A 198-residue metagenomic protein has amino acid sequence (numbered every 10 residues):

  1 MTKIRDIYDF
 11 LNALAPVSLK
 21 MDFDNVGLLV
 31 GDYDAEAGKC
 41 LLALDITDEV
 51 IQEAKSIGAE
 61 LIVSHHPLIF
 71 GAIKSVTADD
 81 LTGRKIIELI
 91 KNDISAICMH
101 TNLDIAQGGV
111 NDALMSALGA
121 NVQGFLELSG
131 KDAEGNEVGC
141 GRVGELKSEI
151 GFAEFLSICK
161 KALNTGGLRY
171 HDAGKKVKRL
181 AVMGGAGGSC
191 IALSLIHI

Functional and structural regions predicted by a protein language model:
M1-I196: Hydrophobic structural segments
